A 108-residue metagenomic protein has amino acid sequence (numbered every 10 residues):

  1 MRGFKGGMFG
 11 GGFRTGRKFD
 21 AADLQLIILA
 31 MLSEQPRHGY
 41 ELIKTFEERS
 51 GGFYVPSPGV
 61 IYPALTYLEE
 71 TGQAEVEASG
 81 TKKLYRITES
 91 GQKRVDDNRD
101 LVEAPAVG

Functional and structural regions predicted by a protein language model:
M1-A22: Intrinsically disordered, low-complexity serine/threonine- and proline-rich regulatory segments
D23, M31-E41, T66, K93: Short capping segments at the starts of secondary-structure elements
E41-G52: DNA-recognition alpha helix
I61-T71: Basic amphipathic alpha-helical segments that dock to polyanions
E69-G80, R86: Beta-hairpin "wing" of winged helix-turn-helix
G80-R99: Basic, amphipathic "hinge/linker" alpha-helix immediately C-terminal to the N-terminal HTH DNA-binding motif
N98-G108: Amphipathic alpha-helical dimerization/coiled-coil segments that flank or bridge DNA-binding/regulatory modules
